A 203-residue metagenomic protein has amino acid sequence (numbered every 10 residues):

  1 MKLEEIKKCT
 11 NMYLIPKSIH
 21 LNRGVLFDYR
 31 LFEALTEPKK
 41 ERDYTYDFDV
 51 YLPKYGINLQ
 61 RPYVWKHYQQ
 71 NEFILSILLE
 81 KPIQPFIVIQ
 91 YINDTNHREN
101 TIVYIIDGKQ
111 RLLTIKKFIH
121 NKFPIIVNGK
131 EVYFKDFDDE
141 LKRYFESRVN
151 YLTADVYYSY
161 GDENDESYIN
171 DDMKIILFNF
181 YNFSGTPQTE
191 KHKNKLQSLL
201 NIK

Functional and structural regions predicted by a protein language model:
M1-R42: N-terminal extension/subdomain marker
L59-K203: Basic- and aromatic-enriched surface patches that contact anionic nucleotides/nucleic acids
